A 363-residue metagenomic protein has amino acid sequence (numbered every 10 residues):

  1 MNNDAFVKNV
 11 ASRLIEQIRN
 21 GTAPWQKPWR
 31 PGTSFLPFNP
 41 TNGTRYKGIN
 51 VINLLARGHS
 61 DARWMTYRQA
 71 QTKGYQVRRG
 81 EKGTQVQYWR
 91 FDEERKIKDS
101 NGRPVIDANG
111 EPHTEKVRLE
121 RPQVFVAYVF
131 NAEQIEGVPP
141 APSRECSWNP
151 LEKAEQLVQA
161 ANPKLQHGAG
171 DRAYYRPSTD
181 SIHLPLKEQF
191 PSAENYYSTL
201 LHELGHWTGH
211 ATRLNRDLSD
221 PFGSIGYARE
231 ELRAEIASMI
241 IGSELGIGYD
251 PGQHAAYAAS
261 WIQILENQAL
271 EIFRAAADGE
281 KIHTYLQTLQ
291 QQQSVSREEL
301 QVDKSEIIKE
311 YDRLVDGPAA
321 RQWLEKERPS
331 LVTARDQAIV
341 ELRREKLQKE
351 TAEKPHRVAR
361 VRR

Functional and structural regions predicted by a protein language model:
M1-Q301, A359-R362: N-terminal accessory/interface modules of nucleic-acid-binding and processing proteins
L300-R313: Short amphipathic alpha-helical heptad-repeat segments
D312-V315, A359: A general secondary-structure boundary signal
V315-T333: Charged, low-complexity interaction regions
K326, D336, V340, R344-R363: Non-Sec secretion/translocation targeting segments of pathogen effectors
